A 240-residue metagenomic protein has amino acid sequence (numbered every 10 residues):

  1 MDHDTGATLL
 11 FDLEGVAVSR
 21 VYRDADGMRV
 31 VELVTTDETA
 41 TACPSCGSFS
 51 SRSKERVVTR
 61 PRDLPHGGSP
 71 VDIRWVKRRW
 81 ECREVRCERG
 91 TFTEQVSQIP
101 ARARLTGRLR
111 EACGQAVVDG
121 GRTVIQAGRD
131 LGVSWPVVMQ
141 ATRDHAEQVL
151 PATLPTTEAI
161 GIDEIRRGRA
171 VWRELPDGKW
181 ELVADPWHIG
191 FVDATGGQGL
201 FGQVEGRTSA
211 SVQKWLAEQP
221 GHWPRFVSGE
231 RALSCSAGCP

Functional and structural regions predicted by a protein language model:
M1-C87: Short, conserved DNA-binding cores of transcription-related domains
V31, C43, C82, A127 (+2 more regions): Short, conserved catalytic/metal-binding motifs centered on acidic residues
A42, G121, H222-F226: Short loop/turn motifs at secondary-structure junctions
C43-P44, F92-Q95, G202: Short, charged, solvent-exposed linker or helix-capping segments at domain edges/interfaces that act as flexible hinges
D72-E84, E88-I162, V171: Extended interfacial segments that mediate partner engagement and assembly in macromolecular machines
F92, C239-P240: Short acidic (Asp/Glu) and glycine-rich catalytic loops that position anionic groups and cofactors
G120, L131, A184, R231-A232: Active-site-proximal structural scaffolding
V137, A141-G229, C235-A237: RNase H-like nuclease fold core
